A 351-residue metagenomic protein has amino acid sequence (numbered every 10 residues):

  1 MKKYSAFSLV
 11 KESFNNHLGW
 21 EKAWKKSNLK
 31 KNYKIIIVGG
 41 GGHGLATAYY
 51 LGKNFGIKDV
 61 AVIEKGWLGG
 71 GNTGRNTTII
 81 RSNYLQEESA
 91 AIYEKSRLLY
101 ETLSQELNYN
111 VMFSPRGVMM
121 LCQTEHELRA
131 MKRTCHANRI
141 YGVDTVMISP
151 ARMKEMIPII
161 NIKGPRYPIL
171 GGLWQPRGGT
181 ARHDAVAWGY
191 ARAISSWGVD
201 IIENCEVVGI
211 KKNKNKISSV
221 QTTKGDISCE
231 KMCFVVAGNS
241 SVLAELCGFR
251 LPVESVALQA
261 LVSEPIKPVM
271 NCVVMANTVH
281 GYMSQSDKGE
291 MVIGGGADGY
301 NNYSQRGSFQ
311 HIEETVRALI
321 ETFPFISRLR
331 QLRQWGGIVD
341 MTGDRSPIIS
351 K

Functional and structural regions predicted by a protein language model:
M1-I35, Y50-K58: Extreme N-terminal leader/targeting segments of oxidoreductases
K30-N32, V111-M120, T134, Y141 (+2 more regions): Helix-loop-beta segment of a Rossmann-like dinucleotide-binding subdomain
G52-T73: Glycine-rich FAD pyrophosphate-binding loop
T77-I159, A318-I320: Dinucleotide-binding Rossmann-like beta1-alpha1 core, especially the glycine-rich loop that anchors the ADP
A91-E94, L121-A130, L173-A193, I202 (+1 more regions): Short beta-strand to alpha-helix junction loop
L173-K231: Helical element adjacent to the flavin cofactor pocket in flavoenzyme catalytic cores
T222, D226-N271: Central helical "cap/lid" subdomain
P265-K351: Active-site lid/adjacent beta-loop-alpha segment flanking the redox-cofactor pocket in flavoenzymes
